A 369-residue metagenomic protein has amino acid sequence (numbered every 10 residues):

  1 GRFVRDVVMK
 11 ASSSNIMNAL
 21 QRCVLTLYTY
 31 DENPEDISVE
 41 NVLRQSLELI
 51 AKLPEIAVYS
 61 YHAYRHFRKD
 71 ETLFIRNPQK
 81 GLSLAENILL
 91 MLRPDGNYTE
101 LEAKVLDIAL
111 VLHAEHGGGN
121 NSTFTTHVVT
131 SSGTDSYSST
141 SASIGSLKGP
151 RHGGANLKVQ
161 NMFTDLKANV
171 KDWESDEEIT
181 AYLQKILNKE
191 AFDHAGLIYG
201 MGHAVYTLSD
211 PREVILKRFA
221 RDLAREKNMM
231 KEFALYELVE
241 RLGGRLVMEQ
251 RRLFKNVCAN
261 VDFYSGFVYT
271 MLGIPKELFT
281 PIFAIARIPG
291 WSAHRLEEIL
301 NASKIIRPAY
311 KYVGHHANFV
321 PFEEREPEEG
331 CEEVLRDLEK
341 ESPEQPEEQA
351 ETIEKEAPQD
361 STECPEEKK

Functional and structural regions predicted by a protein language model:
G1-E356, D360-K369: Non-transmembrane, aqueous-exposed alpha-helical and coiled segments at domain scale
